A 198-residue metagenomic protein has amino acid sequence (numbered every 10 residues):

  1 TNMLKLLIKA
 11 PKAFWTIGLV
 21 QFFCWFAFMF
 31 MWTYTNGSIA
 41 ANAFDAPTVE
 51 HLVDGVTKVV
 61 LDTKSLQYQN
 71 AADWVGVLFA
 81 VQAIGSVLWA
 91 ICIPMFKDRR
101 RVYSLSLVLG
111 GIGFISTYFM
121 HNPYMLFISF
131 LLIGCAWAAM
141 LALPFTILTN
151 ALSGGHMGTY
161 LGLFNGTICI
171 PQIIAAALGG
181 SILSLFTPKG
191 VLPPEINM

Functional and structural regions predicted by a protein language model:
T1-L19: Juxtamembrane intracellular "pre-TM" segments in multi-pass secondary transporters
D45-A83: Loop-to-transmembrane helix entry
Q69, S181-M198: A membrane-interface helix-boundary motif in multi-pass transporters
A72, L152-F164: Loop-to-transmembrane helix entry/capping segments in MFS-fold secondary transporters and related SLC/MFSD carriers
L88-R100, L183: Helix-to-loop junctions at the C-terminal end of transmembrane segments in multipass secondary transporters
L109-H121: C-terminal ends and interior cores of transmembrane alpha-helices in multi-pass membrane transporters/permeases
M125-M140: Hydrophobic core of transmembrane alpha-helices in multi-pass small-molecule transporters, especially MFS/SLC-type
A139-S153: Intracellular juxtamembrane helix-capping segments at the cytosolic ends of symmetry-related transmembrane helices
